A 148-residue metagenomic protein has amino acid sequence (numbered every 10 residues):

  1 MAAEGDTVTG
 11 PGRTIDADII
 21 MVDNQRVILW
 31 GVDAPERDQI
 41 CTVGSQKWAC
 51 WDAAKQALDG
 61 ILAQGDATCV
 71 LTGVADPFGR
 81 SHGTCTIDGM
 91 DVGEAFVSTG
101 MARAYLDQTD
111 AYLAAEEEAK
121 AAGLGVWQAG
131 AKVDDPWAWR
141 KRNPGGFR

Functional and structural regions predicted by a protein language model:
M1-R148: Small beta-barrel nucleic-acid-binding modules, primarily SNase/OB-fold domains and secondarily Tudor-like barrels
